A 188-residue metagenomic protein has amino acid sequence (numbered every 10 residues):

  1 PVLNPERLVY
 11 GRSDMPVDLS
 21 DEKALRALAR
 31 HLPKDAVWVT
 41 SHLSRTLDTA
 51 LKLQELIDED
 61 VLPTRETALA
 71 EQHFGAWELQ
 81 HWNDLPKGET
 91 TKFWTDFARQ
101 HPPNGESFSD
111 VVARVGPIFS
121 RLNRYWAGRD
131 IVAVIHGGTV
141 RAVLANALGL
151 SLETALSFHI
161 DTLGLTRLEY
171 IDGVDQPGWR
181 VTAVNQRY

Functional and structural regions predicted by a protein language model:
P1-D60: Active-site-proximal alpha-helix that buttresses catalytic centers in soluble enzyme cores
P16, E55-G116: Phosphate-handling substructures
R26-R30, V112, G116-R124: Generic structural signal for well-ordered alpha-helical scaffold segments
L28, E55, E59, Q72-D84 (+2 more regions): Acidic, low-complexity terminal tails and accessory targeting/binding regions of phosphate-metabolizing enzymes
A36, R129-I135: Generic beta-sheet signal
V39, T64-E66, T182: General small-molecule cofactor/ligand-binding pocket signal
T40-S41, A113, V134-I135: Short beta-strand scaffold positions
